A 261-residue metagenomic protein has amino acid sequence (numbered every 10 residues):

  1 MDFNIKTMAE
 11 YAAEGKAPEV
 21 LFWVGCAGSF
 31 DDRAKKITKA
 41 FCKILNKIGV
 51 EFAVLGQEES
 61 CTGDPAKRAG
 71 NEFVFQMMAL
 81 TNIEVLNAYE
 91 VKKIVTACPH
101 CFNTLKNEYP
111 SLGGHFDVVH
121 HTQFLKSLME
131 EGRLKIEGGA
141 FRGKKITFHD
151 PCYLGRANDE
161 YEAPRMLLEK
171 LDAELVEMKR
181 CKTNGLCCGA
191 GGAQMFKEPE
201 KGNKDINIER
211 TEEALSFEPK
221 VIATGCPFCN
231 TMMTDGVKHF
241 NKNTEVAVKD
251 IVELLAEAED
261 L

Functional and structural regions predicted by a protein language model:
M1-L261: Iron-sulfur cluster-binding electron-transfer modules in prokaryotic oxidoreductases
